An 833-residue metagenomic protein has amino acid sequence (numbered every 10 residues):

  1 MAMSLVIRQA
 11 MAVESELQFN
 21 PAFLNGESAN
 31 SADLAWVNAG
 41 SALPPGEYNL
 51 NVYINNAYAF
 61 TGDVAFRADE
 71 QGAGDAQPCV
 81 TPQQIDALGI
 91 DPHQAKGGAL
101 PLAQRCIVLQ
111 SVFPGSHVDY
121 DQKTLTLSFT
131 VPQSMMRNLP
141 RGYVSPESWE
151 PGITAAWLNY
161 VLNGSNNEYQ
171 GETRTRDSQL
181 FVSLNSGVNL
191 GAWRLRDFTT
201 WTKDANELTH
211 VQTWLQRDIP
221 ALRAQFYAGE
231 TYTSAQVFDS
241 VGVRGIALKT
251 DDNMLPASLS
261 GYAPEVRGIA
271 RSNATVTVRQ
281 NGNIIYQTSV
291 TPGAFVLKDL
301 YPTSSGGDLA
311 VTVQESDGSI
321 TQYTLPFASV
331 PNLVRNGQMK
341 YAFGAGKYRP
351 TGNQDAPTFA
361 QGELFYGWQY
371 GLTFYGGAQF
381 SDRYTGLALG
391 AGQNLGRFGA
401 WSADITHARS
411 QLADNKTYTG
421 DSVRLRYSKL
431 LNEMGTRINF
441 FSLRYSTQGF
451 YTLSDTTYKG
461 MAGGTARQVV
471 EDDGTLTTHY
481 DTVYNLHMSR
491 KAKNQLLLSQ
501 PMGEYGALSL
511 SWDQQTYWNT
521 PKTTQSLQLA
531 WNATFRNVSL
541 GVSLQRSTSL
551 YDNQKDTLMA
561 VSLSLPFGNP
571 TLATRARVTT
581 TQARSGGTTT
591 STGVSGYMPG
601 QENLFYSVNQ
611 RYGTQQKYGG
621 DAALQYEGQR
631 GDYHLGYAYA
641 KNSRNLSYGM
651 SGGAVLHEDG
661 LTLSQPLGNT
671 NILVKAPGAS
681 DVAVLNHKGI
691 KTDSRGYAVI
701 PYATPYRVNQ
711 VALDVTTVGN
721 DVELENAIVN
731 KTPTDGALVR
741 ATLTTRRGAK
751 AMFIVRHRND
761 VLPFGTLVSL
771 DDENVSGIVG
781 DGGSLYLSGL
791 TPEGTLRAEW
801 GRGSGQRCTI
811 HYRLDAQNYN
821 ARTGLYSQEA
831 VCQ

Functional and structural regions predicted by a protein language model:
A10-Y262, A583-V655: Post-signal-peptide, soluble extracytosolic/periplasmic N-terminal scaffold domains of envelope/secretory systems
P44-F66, G678-K688, N759-D772: Short, ordered, surface-exposed loop/turn motifs in non-cytosolic proteins
V52, G268, I672-A676, A749-R758: A short, amphipathic beta-strand motif
Q71-V80, L300-G306, Y697-E723, D735 (+1 more regions): Short Pro-Gly-centered beta-turn/loop motif in secreted/extracellular proteins
M135, G164-E168, A192, W201-K203 (+18 more regions): Transmembrane beta-strands of outer-membrane beta-barrel pores
W149, S178-G191, T209-L222, A356-Y370 (+12 more regions): Feature captures outer-membrane beta-barrel proteins of Gram-negative bacteria and organelles
L158-L162, D197, F226-A228, Y341-A345 (+9 more regions): Membrane-embedded beta-strand positions of outer-membrane beta-barrel proteins
G689-Y697, E773-G782: Short, acidic Ser/Thr/Gly-rich low-complexity loop/linker segments typical of extracellular and cell-surface proteins
